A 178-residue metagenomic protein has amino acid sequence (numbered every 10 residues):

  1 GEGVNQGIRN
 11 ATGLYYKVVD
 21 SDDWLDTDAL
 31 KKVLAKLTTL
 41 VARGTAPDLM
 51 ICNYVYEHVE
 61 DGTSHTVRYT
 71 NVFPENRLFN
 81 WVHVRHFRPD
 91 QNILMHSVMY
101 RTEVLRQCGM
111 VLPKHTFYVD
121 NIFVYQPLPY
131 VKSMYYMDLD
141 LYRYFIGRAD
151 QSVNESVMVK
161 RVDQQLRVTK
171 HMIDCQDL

Functional and structural regions predicted by a protein language model:
G1-A11: Glycine-rich, basic loop-to-helix element that forms the pyrophosphate-binding segment of sugar-nucleotide handling
A11-T12, K132: Short conserved AdoMet
Y16: Short aromatic/hydrophobic "clamp" motif used to bind/position activated sugar donors
V19-S21: Catalytic metal- and UDP-sugar-binding loop of GT-A-like glycosyltransferases, i.e., residues flanking the conserved
D23-M134, Y142-V159: Donor-binding/catalytic cores of nucleotide-activated saccharide and glycerol-phosphate transferases/polymerases
L139-R148, N154-L178: Catalytic core of nucleotide-sugar-dependent glycosyltransferases
